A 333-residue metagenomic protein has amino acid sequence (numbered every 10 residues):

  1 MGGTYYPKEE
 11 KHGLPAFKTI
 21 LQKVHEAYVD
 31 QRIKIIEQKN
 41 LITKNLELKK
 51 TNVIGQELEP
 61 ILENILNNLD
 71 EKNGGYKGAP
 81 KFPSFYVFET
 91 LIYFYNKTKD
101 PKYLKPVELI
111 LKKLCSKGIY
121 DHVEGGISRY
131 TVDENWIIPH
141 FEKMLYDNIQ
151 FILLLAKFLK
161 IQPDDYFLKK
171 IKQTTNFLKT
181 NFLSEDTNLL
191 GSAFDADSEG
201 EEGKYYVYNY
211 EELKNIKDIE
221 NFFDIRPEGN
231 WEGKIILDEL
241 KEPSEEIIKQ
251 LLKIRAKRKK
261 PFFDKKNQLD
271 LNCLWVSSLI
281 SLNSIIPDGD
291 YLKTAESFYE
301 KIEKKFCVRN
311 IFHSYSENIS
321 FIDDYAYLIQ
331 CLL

Functional and structural regions predicted by a protein language model:
M1-I285: Replace the tail clause
N267-C273, S278-L333: Long, K/E/R/D-enriched contiguous segments that form extended
